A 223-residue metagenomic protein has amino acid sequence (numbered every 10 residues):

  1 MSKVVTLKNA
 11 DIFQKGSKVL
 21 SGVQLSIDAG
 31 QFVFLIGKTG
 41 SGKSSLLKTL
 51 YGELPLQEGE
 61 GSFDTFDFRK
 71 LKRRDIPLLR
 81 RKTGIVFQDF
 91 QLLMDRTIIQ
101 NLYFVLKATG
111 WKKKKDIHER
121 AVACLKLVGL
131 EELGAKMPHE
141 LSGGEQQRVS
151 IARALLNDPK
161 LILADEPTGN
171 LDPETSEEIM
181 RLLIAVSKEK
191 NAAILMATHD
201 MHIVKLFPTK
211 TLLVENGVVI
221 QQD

Functional and structural regions predicted by a protein language model:
Y51: Helix-to-loop junction immediately C-terminal to a conserved catalytic motif
G59-F68: Conserved ABC transporter NBD signature motif
F66-D67, Y103, K114-E132: Conserved ABC ATPase "signature" region
D95-F104: Short coil-to-helix segment of the ABC ATPase nucleotide-binding domain corresponding to the Q-loop/switch region
M137-Q147: Conserved ABC ATPase signature
L156-K160: A short, proline-enriched helix->beta-strand linker immediately N-terminal to the Walker B motif in ABC-type P-loop
I162-D165: Catalytic Walker B motif of ABC-type/P-loop ATPase nucleotide-binding domains
